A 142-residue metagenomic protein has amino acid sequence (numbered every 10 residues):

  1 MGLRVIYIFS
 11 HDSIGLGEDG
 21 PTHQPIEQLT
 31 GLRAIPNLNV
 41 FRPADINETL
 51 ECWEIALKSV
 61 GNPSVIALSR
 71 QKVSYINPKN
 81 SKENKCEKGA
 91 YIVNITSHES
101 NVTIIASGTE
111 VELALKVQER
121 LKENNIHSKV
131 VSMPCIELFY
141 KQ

Functional and structural regions predicted by a protein language model:
M1-T103, E112, S128-V131, L138: Conserved thiamine diphosphate
A106-Q142: Redox- and metal-dependent alpha/beta enzyme cores, enriched for Fe-S-associated oxidoreductases and cofactor-handling
